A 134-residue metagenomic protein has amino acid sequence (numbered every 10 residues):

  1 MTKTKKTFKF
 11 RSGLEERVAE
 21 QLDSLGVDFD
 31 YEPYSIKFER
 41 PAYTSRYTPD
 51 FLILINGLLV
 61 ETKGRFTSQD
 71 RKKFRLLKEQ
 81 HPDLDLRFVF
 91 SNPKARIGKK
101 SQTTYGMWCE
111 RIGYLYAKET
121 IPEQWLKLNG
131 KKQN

Functional and structural regions predicted by a protein language model:
M1-N134: Nucleic-acid endo/exonuclease domains
